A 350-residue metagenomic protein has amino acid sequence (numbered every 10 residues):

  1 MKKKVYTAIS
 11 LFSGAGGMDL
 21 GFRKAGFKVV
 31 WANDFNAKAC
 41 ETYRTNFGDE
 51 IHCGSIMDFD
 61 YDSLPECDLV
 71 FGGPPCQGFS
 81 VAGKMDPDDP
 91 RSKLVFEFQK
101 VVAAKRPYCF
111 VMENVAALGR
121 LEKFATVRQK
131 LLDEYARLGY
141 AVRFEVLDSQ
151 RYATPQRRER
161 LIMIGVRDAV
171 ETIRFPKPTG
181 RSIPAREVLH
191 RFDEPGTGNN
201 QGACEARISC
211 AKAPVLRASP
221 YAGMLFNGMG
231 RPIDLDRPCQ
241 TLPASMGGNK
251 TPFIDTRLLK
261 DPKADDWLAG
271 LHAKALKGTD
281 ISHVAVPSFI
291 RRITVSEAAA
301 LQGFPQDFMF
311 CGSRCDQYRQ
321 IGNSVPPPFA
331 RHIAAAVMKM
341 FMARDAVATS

Functional and structural regions predicted by a protein language model:
L11-A15: Class I SAM-dependent methyltransferase "Motif I" SAM/SAH-binding loop
G16, L20: Glycine-rich SAM-binding Motif I of class I
K28-V30: Short beta-strand element of Class I
N36: Conserved SAM/SAH-binding beta-strand->alpha-helix loop
Y43-R44: Conserved SAM-binding loop
G48-S55: Conserved SAM-binding strand-loop segment of SAM-dependent methyltransferases
F59-L69, F79-G247: Class I S-adenosyl-L-methionine
A211-S350: C-terminal target-recognition/interaction regions appended to catalytic cores
